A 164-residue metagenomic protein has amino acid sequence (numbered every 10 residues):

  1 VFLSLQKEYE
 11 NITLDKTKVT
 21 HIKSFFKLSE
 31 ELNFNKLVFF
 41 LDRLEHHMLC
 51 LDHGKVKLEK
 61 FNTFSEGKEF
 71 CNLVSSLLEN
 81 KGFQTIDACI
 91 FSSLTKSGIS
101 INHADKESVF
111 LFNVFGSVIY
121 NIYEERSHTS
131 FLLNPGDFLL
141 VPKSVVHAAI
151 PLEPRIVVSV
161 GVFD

Functional and structural regions predicted by a protein language model:
F2-L3, N11-I12, E30, V38-D137 (+1 more regions): Active-site region of the double-stranded beta-helix
T13-H21: N-terminal leader/capping segments at the start of a protein or of a new domain
T20-F26, L58-F61: Short amphipathic
L140: Conserved beta-strand-loop-short alpha-helix elements that form and flank the Mn2+/Mg2+-coordinating active site
